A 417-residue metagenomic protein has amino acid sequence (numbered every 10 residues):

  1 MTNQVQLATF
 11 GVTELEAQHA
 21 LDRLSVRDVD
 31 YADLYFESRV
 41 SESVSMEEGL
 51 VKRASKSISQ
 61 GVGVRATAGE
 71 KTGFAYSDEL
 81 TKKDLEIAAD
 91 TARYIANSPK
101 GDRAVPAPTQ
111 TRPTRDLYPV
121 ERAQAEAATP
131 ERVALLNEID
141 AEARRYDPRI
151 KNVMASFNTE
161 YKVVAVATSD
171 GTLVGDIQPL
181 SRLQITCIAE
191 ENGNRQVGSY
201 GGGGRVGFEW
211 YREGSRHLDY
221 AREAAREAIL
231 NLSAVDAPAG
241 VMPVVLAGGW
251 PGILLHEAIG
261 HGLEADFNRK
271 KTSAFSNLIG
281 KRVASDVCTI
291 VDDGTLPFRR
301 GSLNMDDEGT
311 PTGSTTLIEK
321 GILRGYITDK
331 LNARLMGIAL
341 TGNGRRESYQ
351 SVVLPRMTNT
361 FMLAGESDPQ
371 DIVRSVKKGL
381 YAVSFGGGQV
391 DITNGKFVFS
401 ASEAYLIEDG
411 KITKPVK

Functional and structural regions predicted by a protein language model:
M1-G313, E319-I322, D409-K411: Active-site bordering "gate/hinge" segments that shape substrate access to catalytic or cofactor-binding pockets
D116, A221, L278-K417: Dual-mode signal for accessory low-complexity, basic/Gly-rich regions
